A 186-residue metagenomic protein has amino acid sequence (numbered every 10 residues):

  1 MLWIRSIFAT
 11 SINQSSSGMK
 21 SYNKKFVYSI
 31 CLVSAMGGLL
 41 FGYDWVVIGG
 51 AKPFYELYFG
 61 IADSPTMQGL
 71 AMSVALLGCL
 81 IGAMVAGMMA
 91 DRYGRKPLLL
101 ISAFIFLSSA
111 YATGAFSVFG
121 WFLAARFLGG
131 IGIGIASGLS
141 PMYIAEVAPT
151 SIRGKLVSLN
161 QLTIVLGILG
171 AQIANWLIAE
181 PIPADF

Functional and structural regions predicted by a protein language model:
L2-F186: Transmembrane-helix signature of 12-pass secondary carriers
